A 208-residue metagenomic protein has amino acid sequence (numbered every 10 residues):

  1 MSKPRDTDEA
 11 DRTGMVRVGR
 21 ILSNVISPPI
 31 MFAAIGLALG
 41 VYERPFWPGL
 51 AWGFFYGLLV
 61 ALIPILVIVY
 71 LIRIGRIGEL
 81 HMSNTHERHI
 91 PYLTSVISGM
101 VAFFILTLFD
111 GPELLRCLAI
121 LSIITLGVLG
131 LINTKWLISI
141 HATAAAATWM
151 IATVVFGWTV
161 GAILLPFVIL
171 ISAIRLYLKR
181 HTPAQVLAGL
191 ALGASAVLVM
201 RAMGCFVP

Functional and structural regions predicted by a protein language model:
M1-G19: Short, Lys/Arg-rich, polar N-terminal cytosolic tail immediately upstream of the first transmembrane signal-anchor
L22-Y42: The first (N-terminal) embedded transmembrane alpha-helix
M31-A33, L93-F104, I124, T143-T148 (+1 more regions): Core segments of transmembrane alpha-helices that mediate helix-helix packing or line hydrophobic substrate/ligand
L37-A38, L58-Y70, S95-I105, L126 (+2 more regions): Hydrophobic core of alpha-helical transmembrane segments in multi-pass integral membrane proteins
L39-W52: Short, hydrophobic transmembrane alpha-helix segments
V69-I77, F103-R116: Transmembrane alpha-helix boundary signature
E79-S95: Juxtamembrane helix-capping/reentrant segments at transmembrane boundaries
P112-P208: Membrane-embedded catalytic cores of phosphoryl/pyrophosphoryl-handling enzymes
